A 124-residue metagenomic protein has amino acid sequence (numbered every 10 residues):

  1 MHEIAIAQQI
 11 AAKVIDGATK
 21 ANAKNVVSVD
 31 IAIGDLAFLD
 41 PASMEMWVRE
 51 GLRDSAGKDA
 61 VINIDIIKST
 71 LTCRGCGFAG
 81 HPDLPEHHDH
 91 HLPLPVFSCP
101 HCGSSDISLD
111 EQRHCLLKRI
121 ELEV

Functional and structural regions predicted by a protein language model:
M1-K68: Long, charged N-terminal interaction/targeting segments
I67, R74-H81: Short, hydrophobic/π-rich interface segment
T70, V96: Residues immediately within or flanking Cys/His clusters that coordinate Zn2+ in small zinc-binding modules
C73-C76, C99-C102: Short cysteine-rich clusters marking metal-coordination/redox-active sites
H81, I107-S108: Short functional micro-motifs and their immediate structural scaffolds
E86-P95: Short linker/helix segments within small regulatory modules
L117: Globin-like tetrapyrrole-binding proteins
E123-V124: N-terminal loops that bind phosphate or other acidic moieties and the adjacent beta-alpha structural core
